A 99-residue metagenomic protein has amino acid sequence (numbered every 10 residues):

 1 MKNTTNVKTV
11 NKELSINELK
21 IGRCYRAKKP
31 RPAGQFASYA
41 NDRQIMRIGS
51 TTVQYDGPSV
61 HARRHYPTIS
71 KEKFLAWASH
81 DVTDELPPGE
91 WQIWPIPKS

Functional and structural regions predicted by a protein language model:
K2-K20: Mixed-charge, Lys/Arg-rich low-complexity intrinsically disordered regions
T4, S59-S99: Intrinsically disordered, low-complexity, charged/polar segments
T9-E13, N41-D42, A76-S79: Short, charged low-complexity linear motifs
L14-Q35: Short coil-to-beta transition motif at edge beta-strands of beta-rich domains
I16, I21, I45-G49, H65-E72: Generic alpha-helical hydrophobic packing signal
N17, K28, D56, W94-P97: A structural detector for beta-sheet-dominated domains
A37-Y66: Basic/aromatic-rich interaction segments and small domains that mediate binding to polyanionic partners
